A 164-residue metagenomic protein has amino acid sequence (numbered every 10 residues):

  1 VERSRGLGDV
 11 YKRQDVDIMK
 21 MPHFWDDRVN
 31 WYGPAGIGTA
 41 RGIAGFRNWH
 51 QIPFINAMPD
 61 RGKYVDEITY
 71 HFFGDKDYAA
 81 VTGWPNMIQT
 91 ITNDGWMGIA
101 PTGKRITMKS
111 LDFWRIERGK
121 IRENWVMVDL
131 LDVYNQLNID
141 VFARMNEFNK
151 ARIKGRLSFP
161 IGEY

Functional and structural regions predicted by a protein language model:
V1-R3, G103-I106, S110, E117-R122 (+1 more regions): Extended, hydrophobic interaction surfaces within ordered domains
V1-Y11: Single conserved hydrophobic/aromatic residue that forms the stacking wall/gate of nucleotide- or nucleobase-binding
R5, R122-Y164: Low-complexity, intrinsically disordered terminal/linker segments enriched in charged and Gly/Pro repeats
D9-R13, W31, Q51-F54, Y70 (+3 more regions): Aromatic/pi-system hotspot detector in well-structured domains
I18-I91: A solvent-exposed, acidic/Ser-Thr-rich amphipathic alpha-helical stretch
R28-N30, I43, R47, F54 (+3 more regions): Short amphipathic alpha-helical linker/capping segments at the junctions of internal repeats and modular domains
R61-Y64, S110-I116, R144-N146, K154-S158: Short C-terminal domain-edge/linker segments immediately following a structured domain
G83-E117: Exposed beta-sheet edge and beta->alpha loop/turn motif
